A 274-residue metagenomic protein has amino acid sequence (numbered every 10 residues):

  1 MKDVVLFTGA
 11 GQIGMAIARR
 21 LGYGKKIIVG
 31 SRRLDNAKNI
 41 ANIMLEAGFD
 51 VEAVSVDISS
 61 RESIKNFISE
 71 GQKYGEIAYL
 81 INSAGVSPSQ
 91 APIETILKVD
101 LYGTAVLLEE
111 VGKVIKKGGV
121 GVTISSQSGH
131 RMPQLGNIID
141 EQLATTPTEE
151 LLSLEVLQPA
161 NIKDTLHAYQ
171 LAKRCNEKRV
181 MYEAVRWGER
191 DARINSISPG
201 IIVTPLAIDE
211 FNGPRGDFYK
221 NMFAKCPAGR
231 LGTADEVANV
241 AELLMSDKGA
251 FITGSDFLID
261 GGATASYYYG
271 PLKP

Functional and structural regions predicted by a protein language model:
M1-I28: Canonical Rossmann dinucleotide-binding motif of NAD(H)/NADP(H)-dependent dehydrogenases/reductases, specifically
G24-N39: Conserved glycine-rich Rossmann-like NAD(P)H-binding loop of the short-chain dehydrogenase/reductase
M44-E62: Rossmann-fold cofactor-recognition segment
G85-Q90, K117-R190, P199-T204: Catalytic loop of short-chain dehydrogenase/reductase
L135-T146, I202-K225, S266-P274: A glycine/serine/threonine-rich, flexible loop-to-helix segment that serves as the NAD(P) cofactor-binding "lid"
R193, I252-G254: Short, small/polar-rich loop/turn modules that mediate ligand/substrate recognition or access, typified
C226-V237, K248: A conserved structural motif in NAD(P)-dependent oxidoreductases
